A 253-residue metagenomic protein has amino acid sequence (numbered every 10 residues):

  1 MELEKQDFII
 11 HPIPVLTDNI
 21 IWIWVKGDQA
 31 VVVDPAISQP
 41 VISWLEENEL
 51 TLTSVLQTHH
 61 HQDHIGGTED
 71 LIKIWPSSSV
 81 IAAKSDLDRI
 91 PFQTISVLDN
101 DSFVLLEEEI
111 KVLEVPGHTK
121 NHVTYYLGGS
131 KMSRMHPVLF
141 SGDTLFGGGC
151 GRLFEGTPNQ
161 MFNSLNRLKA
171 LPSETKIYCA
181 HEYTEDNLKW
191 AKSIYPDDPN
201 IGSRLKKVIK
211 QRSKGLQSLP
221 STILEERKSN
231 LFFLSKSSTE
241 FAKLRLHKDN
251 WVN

Functional and structural regions predicted by a protein language model:
E2-L50, Y125-G142: Conserved beta-strand hairpin/beta-sheet module of binuclear metal-dependent hydrolase folds, prominently
I23, S102-S133, A170: Core dinuclear metal-dependent hydrolase active-site scaffold
W24, D34, H59, L71 (+6 more regions): Divalent metal-coordination and catalytic microenvironments
A30, I37-E114, P137, K207-V208: Active-site HxH/HxHxD metal-binding segment of metal-dependent hydrolases
P35-I37, H60, S85-D86, H118-T119 (+5 more regions): Active-site metal-binding loops of divalent metal-dependent hydrolases
G66-G67, L71, T124-Y125, C150 (+1 more regions): Active-site-flanking alpha-helical
G149-E174: Active-site-adjacent loop/tail segments of enzyme domains
N166-K176, Y183-N253: Accessory terminal helices/loops
